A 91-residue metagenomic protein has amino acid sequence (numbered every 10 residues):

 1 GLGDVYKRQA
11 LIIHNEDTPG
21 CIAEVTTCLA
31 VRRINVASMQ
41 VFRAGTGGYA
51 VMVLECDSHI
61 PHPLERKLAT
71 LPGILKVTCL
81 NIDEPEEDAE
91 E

Functional and structural regions predicted by a protein language model:
L2-Y6: Short, small-residue-biased leader/transition segments that mark boundaries at the very start of proteins
I13-D17, V53-I60: Short beta-strand-to-loop capping motifs
V25, L29, L64-P72: Short amphipathic alpha-helices in soluble, non-transmembrane regions that often serve as interface/regulatory elements
N35-V41, K76-T78: A short linear hydrophobic-aromatic micro-motif
T46-V51: A short, glycine/Asx- and small/polar-enriched loop/turn that sits immediately N-terminal to a beta-strand
L68-D83: Short acidic amphipathic segments
E87-E91: Short, low-order "capping/linker" segments at domain edges
